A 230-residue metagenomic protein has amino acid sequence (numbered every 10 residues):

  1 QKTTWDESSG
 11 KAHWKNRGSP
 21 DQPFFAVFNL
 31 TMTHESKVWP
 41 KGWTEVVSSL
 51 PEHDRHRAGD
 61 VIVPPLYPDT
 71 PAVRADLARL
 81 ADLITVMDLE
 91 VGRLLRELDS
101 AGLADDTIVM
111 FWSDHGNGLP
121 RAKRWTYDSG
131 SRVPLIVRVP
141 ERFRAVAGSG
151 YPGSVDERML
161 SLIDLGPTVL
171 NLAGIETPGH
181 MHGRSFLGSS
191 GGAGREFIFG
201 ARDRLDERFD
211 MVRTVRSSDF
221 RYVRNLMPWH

Functional and structural regions predicted by a protein language model:
K2-G18, I198-D206: A Trp-anchored, charged/polar loop motif used as the substrate-binding/catalytic surface of acyl/ester-handling
D6, K15-I163, L170-H180, R221-R224 (+1 more regions): Active-site-proximal cap/lid insertion segments
H115-L119, G166, A173-H230: C-terminal cap/loop subdomain of S1 sulfatases and analogous C-terminal strand-loop tails that border
